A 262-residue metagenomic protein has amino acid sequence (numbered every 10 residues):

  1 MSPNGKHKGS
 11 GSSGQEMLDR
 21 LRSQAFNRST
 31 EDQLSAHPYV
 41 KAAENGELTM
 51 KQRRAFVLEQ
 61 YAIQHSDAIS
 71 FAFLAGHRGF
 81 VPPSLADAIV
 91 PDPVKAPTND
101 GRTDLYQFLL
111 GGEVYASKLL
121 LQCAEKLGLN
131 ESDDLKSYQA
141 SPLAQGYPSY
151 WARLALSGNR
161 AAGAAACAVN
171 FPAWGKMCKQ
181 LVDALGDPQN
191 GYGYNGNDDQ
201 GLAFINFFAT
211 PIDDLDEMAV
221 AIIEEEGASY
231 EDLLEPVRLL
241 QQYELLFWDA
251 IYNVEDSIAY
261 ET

Functional and structural regions predicted by a protein language model:
S2-G11, G227-T262: Acidic, carboxylate-rich catalytic segments that either coordinate divalent cations
S2-V40, T210-E217: Acidic, low-complexity proline/glycine-rich segments
G14-R20, N27, D87, P91-T210 (+2 more regions): Active-site-proximal alpha-helical scaffolds that flank and shape metal-associated catalytic sites
R28-S35, A43-F80, A162-C178, L245-W248: Alpha-helical bundle segments that constitute or directly flank the non-heme di-iron/ferroxidase center
Y39-N45, A152, I222-G227: Short, charged/polar, low-complexity loop and linker segments that flank or interrupt alpha-helical bundles
H65, I69-A72, G76, K118-E125 (+5 more regions): Charged/polar positions within long, soluble alpha-helices
F73-A88, I258-Y260: Short, glycine/acidic-rich hinge or "gate" loops at secondary-structure transitions that mediate conformational
R78-P83, T98-N99, G227-L234: Structural helix-adjacent loops and short alpha-helical linkers that scaffold large soluble proteins
